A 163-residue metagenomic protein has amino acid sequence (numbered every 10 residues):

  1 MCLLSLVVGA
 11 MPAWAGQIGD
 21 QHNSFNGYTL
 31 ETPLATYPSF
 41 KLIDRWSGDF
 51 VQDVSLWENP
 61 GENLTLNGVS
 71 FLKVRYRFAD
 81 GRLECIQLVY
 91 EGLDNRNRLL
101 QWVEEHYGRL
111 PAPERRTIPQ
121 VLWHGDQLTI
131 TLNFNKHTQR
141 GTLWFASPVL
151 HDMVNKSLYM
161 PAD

Functional and structural regions predicted by a protein language model:
M1-A10: Bacterial N-terminal signal peptides
W14-L56, D80, Q87-D163: Non-cytosolic coordination micro-motifs
E58-L64: N-terminal post-signal-peptidase region of extra-cytosolic proteins
L66-S70: Amphipathic hydrophobic-ligand
F71, G81-L83: Short connector loops at helix/strand junctions that flank enzyme active sites, especially segments positioning acidic
L72-R77, L132: Hydrophobic/aromatic beta-strand elements that line small-molecule binding cavities or substrate pockets in beta-rich
